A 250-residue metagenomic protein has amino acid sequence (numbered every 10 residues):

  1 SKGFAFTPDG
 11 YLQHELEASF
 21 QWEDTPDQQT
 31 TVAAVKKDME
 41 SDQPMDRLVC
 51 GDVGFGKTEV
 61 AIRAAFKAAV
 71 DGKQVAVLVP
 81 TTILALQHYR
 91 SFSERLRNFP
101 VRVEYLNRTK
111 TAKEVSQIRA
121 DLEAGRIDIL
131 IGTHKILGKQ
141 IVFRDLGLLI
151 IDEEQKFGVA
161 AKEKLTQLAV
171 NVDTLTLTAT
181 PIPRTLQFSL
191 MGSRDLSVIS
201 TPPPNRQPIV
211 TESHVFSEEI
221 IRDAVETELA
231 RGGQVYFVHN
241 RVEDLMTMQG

Functional and structural regions predicted by a protein language model:
K2-F4, A18, W22, D27-A33 (+1 more regions): Inter-lobe coupling/hinge segments of SF2-like helicase ATPases
K2-H14: Conserved ASCE P-loop NTPase core motifs with emphasis on AAA+ ATPases
